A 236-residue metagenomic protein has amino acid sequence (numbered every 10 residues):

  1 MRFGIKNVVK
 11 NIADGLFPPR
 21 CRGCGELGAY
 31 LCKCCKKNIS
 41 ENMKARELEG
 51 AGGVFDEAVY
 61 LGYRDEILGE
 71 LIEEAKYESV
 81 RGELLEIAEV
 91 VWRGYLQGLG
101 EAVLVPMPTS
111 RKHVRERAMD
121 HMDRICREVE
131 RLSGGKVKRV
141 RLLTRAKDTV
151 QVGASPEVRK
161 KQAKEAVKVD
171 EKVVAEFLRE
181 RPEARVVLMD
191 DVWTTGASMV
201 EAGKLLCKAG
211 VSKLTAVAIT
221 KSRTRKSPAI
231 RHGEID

Functional and structural regions predicted by a protein language model:
M1-D236: Glycine-rich phosphate/pyrophosphate-handling loop used in enzymes and phosphotransfer proteins
